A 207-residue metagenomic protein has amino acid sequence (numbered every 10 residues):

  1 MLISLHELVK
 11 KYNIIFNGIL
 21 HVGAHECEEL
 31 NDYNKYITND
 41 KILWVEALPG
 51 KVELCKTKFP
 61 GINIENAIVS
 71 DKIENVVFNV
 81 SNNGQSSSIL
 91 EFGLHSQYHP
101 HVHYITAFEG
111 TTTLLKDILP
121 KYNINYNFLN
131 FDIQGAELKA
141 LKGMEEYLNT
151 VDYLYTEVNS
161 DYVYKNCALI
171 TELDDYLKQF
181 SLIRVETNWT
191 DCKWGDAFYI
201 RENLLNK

Functional and structural regions predicted by a protein language model:
M1-K207: Phosphate/nucleotide-binding beta-alpha loop and adjacent structural elements of enzyme active sites
